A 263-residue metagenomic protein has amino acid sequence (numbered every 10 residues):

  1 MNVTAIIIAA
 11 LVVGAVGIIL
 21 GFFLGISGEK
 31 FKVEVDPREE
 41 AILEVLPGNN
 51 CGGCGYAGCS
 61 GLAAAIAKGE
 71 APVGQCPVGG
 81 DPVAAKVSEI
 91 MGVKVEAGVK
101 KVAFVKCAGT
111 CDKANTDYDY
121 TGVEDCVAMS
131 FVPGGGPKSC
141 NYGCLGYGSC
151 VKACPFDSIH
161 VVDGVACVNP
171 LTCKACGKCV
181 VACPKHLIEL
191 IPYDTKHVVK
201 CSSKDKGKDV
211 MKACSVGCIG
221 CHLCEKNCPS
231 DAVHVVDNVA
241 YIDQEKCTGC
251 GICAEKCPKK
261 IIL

Functional and structural regions predicted by a protein language model:
N2-N227, D231, A254-K256, K260-L263: Ferredoxin-type iron-sulfur electron-transfer modules and their immediate structural context
H234-L263: C-terminal appended segment following the main domain
